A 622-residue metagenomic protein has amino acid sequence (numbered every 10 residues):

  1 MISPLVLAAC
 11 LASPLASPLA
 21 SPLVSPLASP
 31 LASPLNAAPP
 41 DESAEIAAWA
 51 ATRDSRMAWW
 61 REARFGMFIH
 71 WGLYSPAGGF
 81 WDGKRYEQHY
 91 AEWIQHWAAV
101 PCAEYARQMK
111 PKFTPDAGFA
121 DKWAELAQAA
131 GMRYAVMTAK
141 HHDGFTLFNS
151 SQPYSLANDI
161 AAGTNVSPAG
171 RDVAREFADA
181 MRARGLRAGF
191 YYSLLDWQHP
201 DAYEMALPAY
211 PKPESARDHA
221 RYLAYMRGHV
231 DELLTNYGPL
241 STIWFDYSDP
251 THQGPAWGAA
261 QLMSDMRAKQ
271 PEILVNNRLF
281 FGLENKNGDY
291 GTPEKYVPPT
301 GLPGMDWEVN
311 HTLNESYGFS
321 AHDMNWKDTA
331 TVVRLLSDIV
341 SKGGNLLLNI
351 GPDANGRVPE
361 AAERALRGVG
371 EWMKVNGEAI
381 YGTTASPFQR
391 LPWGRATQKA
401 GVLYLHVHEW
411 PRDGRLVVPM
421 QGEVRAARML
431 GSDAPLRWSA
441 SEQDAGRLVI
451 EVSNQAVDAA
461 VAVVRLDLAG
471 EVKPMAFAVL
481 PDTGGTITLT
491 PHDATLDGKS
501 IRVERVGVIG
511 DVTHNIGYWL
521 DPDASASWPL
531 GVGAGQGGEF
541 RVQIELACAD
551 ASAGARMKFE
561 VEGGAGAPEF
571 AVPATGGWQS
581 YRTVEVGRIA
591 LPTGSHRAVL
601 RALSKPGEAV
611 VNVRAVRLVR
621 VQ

Functional and structural regions predicted by a protein language model:
M1-A8: Sec-dependent signal peptide recognition, specifically the positively charged N-region followed immediately by
S13-S33: Long, intrinsically disordered low-complexity tandem-repeat segments
L35-G533, C548-S580, V584, R588-A590 (+1 more regions): Mature catalytic domains of secreted/periplasmic carbohydrate-active enzymes
F540-V542, H596-A598: A short tyrosine-centered beta-strand micro-motif
E545: Glycine-rich phosphate/adenylate-binding loop and adjacent beta-alpha elements of nucleotide- or dinucleotide-binding
